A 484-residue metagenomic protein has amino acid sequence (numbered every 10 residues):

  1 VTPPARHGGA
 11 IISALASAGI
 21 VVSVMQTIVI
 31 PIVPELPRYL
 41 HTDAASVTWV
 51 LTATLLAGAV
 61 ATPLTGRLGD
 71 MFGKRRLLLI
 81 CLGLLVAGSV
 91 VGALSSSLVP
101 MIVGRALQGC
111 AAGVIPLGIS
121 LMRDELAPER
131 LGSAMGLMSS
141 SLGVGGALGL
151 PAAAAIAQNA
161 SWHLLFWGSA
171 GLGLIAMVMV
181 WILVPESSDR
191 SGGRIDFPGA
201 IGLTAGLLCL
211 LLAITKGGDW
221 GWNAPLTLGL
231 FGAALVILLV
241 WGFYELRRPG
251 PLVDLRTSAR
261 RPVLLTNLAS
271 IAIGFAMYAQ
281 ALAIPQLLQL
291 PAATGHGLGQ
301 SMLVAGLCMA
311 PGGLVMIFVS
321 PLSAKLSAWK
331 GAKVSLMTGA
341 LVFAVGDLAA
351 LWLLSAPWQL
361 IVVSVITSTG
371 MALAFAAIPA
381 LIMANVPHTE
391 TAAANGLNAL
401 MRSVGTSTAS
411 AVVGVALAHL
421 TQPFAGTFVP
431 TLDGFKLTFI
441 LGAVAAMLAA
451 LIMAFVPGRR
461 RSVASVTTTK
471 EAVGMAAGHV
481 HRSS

Functional and structural regions predicted by a protein language model:
V1-H7, V456-S484: Intrinsic disorder in cytosolic terminal tails and internal cytosolic loops of multi-pass membrane transporters
G8-V33, T42-A44, T48-A53, L64 (+7 more regions): 12-transmembrane solute porter fold
Y39-H41, G73, L94-P100, A160-S161 (+2 more regions): Helix-breaking motifs and short loop linkers at transmembrane-helix boundaries and internal kinks in secondary membrane
V60-L98: Conserved MFS/SLC helix-loop-helix module at the cytosolic interface between two early adjacent transmembrane helices
L84-V91, V99-L107, W358-I366: Paired small-residue
L107-S140: Cytoplasmic helix-loop-helix junction between adjacent transmembrane helices in 12-TM secondary transporters
G143-V178, I195-T204, L210-F231: Helix-loop-helix hairpin linking two adjacent transmembrane segments in secondary transporters
A170-D189, T204-K216, A233-R248, A449-P457: C-terminal membrane-cytosol helix-exit motif in multi-pass small-molecule transporters
